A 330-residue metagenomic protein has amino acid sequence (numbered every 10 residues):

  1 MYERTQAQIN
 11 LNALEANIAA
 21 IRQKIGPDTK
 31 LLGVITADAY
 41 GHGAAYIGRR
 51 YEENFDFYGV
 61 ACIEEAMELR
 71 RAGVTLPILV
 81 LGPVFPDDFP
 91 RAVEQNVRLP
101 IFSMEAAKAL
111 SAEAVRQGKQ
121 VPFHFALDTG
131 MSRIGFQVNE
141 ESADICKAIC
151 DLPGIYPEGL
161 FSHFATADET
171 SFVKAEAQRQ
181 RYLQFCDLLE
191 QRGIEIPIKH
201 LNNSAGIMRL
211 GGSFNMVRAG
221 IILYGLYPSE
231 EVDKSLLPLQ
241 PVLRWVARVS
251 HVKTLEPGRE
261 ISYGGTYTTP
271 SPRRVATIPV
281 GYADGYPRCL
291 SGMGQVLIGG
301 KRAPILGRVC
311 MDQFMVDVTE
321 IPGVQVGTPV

Functional and structural regions predicted by a protein language model:
M1-E15, Q23, K30, D38 (+5 more regions): Active-site anion/phosphate-binding pocket segments in diverse small-molecule metabolic enzymes
Y2-I9, A13-A16, G26-H200: Active-site-proximal beta-alpha core segment in soluble small-molecule metabolic enzymes
